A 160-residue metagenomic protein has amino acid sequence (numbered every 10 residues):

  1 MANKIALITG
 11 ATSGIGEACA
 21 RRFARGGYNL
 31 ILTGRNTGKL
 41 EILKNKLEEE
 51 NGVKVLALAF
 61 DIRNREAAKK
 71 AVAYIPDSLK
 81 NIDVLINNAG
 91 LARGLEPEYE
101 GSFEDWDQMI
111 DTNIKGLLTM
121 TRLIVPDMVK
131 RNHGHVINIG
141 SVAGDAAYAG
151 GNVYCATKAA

Functional and structural regions predicted by a protein language model:
T12-S13: Conserved glycine-rich cofactor-binding loop
Y28-L43: Conserved glycine-rich Rossmann-like NAD(P)H-binding loop of the short-chain dehydrogenase/reductase
G38, A59-K70, F103: The beta1-alpha1 cofactor-binding region of Rossmann-like NAD(H)/NADP(H)-dependent oxidoreductases
E96-E98, S102-I110: Substrate-binding pocket helix/loop in short-chain dehydrogenase/reductase
G101, A147-C155: Active-site loop-to-helix junction immediately N-terminal to the catalytic Tyr of the SDR YXXXK motif in Rossmann-fold
T121, T157: Active-site helix of classical SDR
S141: Residue(s) in the substrate-gating loop at a strand-loop-helix junction that position the organic substrate next
